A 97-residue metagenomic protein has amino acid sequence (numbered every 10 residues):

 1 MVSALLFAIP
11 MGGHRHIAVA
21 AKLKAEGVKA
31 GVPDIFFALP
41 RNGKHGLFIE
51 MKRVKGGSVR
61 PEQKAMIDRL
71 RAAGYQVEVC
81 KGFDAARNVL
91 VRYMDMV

Functional and structural regions predicted by a protein language model:
M1-V97: Catalytic phosphate/metal-binding cores of nucleic-acid and nucleotide-processing enzymes, i.e., regions that mediate
